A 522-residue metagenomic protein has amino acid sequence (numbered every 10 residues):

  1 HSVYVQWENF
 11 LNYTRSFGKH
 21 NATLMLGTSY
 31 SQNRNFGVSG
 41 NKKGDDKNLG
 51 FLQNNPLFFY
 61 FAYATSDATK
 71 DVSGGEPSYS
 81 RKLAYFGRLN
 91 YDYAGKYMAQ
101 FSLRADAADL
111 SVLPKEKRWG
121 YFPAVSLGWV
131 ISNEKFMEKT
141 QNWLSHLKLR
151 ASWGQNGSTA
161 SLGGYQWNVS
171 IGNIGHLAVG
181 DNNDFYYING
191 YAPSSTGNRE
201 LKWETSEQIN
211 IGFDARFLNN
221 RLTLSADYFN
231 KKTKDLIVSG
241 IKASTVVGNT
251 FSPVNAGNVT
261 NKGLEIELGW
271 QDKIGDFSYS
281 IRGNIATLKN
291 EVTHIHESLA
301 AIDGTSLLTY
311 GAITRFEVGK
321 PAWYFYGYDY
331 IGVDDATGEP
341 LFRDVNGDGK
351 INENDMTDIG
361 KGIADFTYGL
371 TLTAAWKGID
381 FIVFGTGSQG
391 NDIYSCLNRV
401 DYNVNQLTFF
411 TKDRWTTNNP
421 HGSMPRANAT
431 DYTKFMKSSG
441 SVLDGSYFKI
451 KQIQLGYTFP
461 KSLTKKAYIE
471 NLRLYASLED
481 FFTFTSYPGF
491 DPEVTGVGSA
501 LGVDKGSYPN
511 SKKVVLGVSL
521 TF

Functional and structural regions predicted by a protein language model:
H1-R315, K377, G387, K437 (+1 more regions): Extracellular/periplasmic, surface-exposed regions of secreted and cell-surface proteins
P253-T260, A301-F325, D358-G369, T373 (+4 more regions): C-terminal extracellular loops and terminal segments of Gram-negative outer membrane beta-barrel proteins
Y324, Y328, D335-T337: C-terminal segments of large proteins
F342-N346: Acidic, divalent-cation-chelating loop motifs in proteins
D348, N352: Acidic carboxylate motifs that coordinate Ca2+ or other divalent cations, activating on Asp/Glu
E353, D358-G362, K434-G445: Amphipathic, heptad-repeat alpha-helical segments used for oligomerization and assembly
K361-Y394: Glycine-rich, aromatic-lined ligand/substrate-binding cores of catalytic and carbohydrate-binding domains
N419-F435: Flexible internal linker/loop segments at domain or repeat junctions
